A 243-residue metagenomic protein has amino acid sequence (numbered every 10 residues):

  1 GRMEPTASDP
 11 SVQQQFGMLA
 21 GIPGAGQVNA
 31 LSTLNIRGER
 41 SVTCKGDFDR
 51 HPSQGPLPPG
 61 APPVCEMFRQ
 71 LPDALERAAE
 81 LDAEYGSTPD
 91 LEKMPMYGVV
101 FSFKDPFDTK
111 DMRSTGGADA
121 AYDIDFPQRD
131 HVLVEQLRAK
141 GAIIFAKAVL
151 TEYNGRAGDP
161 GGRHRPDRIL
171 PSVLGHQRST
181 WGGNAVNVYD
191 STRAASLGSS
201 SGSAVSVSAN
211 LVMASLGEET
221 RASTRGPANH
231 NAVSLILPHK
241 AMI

Functional and structural regions predicted by a protein language model:
G1-G86: An N-terminal boundary/leader segment
Q14-F16, D90, E218: Short secondary-structure boundary micro-motifs
I22-R37, T43-D47, L57, P95-I243: Short glycine/serine-rich loop/turn segments
L81-V100: Immediate post-signal peptide segment of exported/extracytoplasmic ligand-binding proteins
